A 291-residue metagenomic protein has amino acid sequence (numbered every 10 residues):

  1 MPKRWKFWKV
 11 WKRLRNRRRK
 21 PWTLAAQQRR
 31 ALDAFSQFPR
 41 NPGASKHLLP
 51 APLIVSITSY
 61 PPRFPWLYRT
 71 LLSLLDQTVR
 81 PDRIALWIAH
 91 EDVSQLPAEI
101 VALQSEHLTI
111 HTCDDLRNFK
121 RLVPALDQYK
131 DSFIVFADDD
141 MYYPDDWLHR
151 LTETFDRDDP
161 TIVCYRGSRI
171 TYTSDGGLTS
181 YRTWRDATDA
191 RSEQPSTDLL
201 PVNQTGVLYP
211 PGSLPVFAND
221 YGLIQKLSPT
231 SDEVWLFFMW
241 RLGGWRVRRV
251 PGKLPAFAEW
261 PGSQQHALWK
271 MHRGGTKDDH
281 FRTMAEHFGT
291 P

Functional and structural regions predicted by a protein language model:
P2-S36, L48-A51, L223-P291: C-terminal catalytic/acceptor-binding lobe
A51-I57, L74, D82-W87, E233: Hydrophobic targeting segments
R63-P65, C113-R121: A short, glycine-/small-residue-rich helix N-cap motif at loop->alpha-helix starts within glycosyltransferase
T70-D82, A102: Short, acidic, metal-binding catalytic loop of nucleotide-sugar glycosyltransferases
D82-V93, H111-T112: Short beta-strand/loop segment that forms part of the nucleotide-sugar
L122-F133: Active-site nucleotide-sugar/metal-binding loop of Leloir-type enzymes
D131-Y142: Short beta-strand-to-loop acidic/aromatic patch adjacent to the donor-nucleotide binding site
P144-Y221: Conserved catalytic core of nucleotide-sugar-dependent glycosyltransferases
